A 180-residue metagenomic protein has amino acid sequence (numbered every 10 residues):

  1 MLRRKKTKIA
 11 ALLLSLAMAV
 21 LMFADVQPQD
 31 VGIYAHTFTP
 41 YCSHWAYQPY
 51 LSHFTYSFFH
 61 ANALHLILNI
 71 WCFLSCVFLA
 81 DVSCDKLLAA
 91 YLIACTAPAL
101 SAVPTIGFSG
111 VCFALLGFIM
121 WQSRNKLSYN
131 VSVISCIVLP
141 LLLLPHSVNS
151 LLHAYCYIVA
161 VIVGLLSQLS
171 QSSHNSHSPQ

Functional and structural regions predicted by a protein language model:
L2-P179: A detector for small-residue-rich transmembrane helices and their helix-helix packing motifs
